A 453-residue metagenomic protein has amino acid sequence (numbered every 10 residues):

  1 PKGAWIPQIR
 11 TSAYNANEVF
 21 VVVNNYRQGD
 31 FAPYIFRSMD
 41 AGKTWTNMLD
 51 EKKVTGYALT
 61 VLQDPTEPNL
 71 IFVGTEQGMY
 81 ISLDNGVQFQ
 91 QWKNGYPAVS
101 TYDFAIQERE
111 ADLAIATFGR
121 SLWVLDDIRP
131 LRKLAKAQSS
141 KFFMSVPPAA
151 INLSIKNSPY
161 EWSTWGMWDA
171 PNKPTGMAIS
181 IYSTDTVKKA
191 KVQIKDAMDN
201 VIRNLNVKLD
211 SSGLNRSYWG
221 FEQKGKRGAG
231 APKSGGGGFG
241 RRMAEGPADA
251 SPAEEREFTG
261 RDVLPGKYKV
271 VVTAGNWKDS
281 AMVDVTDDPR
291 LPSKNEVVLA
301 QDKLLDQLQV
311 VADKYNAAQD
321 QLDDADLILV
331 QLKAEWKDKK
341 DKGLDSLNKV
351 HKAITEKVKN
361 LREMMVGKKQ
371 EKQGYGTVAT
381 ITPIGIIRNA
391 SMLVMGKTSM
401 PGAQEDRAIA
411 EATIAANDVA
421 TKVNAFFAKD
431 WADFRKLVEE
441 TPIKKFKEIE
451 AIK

Functional and structural regions predicted by a protein language model:
P1-M167, P174-S180: Beta-propeller blade termini and top-face loops
R129-I155, M282-N316: Low-complexity, Pro/Ser/Thr- and charge-rich linker/hinge segments at domain boundaries
S154-K191, K195, R216-Y218, V298 (+1 more regions): Contiguous beta-strand segments within globular domains
V201-R261: Glycine-centered tight-turn motifs at strand-turn-strand junctions
G225-G228, T273-A281: Short acidic/polar inter-strand loop motif in beta-rich domains
K267, A274, A281-V283, K314-K453: Mature extracytoplasmic or organellar-lumen-exposed domains after removal of signal/transit peptides
